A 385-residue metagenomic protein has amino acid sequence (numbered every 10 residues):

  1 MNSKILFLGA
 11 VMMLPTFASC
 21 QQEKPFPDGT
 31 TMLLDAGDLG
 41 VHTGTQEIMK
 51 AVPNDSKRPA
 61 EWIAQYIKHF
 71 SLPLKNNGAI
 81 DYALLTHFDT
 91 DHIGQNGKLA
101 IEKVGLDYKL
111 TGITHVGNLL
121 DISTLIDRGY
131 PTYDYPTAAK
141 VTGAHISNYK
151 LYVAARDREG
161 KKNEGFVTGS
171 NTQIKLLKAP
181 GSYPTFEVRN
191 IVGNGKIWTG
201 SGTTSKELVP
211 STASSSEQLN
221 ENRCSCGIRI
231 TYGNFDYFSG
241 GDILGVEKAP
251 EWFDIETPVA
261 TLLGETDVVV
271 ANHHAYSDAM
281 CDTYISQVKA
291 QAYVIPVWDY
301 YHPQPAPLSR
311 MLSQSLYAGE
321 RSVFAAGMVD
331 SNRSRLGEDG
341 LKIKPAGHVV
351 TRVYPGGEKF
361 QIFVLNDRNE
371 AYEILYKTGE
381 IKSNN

Functional and structural regions predicted by a protein language model:
M1-F7: Bacterial N-terminal signal peptides that target proteins for export
E23-T30, Y66-H69, K75-Y82, I93-E247 (+3 more regions): Flexible, acidic/histidine-containing loops and adjacent segments that form or flank the divalent-metal
D35-L39, Q46-E47, T86-F88, Y130 (+5 more regions): Active-site metal-binding loops of divalent metal-dependent hydrolases
A36-E61, N96-L106, L208-A213, H273-D278: Acidic/histidine-rich helix-loop elements that form or flank divalent-metal/phosphate-binding sites at the catalytic
I80-D91, V269-H273: Metallo-beta-lactamase
E251-R352: Long, structured stretches of catalytic cores involved in phosphate-ester chemistry, encompassing
